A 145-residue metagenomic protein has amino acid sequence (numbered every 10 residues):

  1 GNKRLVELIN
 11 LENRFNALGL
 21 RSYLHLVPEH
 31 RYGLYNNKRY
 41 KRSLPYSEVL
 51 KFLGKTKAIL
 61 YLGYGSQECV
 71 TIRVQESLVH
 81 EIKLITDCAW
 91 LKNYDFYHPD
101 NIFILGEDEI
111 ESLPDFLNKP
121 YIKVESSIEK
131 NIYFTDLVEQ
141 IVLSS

Functional and structural regions predicted by a protein language model:
G1-T71, K83-F96, Y133-S145: Nucleotide-sugar donor-binding catalytic core of glycosyltransferases
N16-R21, E81-L84, G106-D108, V124-S127: Short, surface-exposed linear patches
L18-R21, H98-F103, P120: Generic structural motif recognizing short loop/turn segments at the entrances and edges of beta-strands
R42, S77, F103-I104: Short, hinge-like loop/turn segments at secondary-structure boundaries
L53, S77-L78: Short alpha-helix at the nucleotide-sugar/activated-sugar donor binding site of glycosyltransferases and closely
Y94-D115: Change "using UDP/GDP/dTDP sugars" to "using nucleotide sugars
D108-S145: A charged, aromatic-enriched C-terminal amphipathic alpha-helix characteristic of glycosyltransferases across folds
